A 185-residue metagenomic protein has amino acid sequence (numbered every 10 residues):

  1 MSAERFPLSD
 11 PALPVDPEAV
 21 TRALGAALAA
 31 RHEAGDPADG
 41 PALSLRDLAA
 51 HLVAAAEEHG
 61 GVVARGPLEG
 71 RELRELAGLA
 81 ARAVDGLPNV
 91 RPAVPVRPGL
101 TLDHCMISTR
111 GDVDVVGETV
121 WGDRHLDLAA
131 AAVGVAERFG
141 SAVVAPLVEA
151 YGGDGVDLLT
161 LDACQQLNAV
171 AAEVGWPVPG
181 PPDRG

Functional and structural regions predicted by a protein language model:
M1-P17, A30-P37, E57-V63, E137 (+2 more regions): A glycine-centered beta->alpha junction motif in the catalytic cores of kinase/phosphotransferase enzymes
P11-R22, A30-P98, S108, V156-D157: An alpha-helical support segment within catalytic cores of ATP-dependent transferases
T21-L24, V144: Amphipathic alpha-helical segments in well-structured domains
N89-A93, S108-D112, P177-G185: Conserved NTP-binding catalytic cores of kinases and kinase-like/nucleotidyltransferase enzymes across multiple kinase
V94-V96, I107-D162: Active-site Asp-x-Gly
D103-H104: Conserved protein-kinase catalytic-loop position immediately C-terminal to the HRD catalytic Asp
D154-W176: Charged phosphate-binding loop/patch that engages nucleotide di/tri-phosphates or the phosphate backbone of nucleic
